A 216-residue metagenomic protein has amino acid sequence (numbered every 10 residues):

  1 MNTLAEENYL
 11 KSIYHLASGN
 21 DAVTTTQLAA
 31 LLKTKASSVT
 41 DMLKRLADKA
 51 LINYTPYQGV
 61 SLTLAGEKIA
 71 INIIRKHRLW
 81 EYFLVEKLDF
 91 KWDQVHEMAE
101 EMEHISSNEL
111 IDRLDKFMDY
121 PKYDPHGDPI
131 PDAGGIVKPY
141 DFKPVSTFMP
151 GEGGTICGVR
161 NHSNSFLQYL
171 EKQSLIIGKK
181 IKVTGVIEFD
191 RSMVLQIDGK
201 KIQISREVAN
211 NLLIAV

Functional and structural regions predicted by a protein language model:
E7-D21, F148-P150, T155: Short amphipathic alpha-helical interface segments
Y9, V39-K49: Basic amphipathic alpha-helical segments that dock to polyanions
G19-A29: Short acidic, hydrophobic short linear motifs in intrinsically disordered regions
S37, D93: Key DNA-contact positions within bacterial/archaeal DNA-binding proteins
D48-P56: A short, conserved structural fragment
Q58-H77: Basic, amphipathic "hinge/linker" alpha-helix immediately C-terminal to the N-terminal HTH DNA-binding motif
E103-V208: Mid-protein regulatory/catalytic core that forms ligand/cofactor-binding pockets and protein-protein interaction
